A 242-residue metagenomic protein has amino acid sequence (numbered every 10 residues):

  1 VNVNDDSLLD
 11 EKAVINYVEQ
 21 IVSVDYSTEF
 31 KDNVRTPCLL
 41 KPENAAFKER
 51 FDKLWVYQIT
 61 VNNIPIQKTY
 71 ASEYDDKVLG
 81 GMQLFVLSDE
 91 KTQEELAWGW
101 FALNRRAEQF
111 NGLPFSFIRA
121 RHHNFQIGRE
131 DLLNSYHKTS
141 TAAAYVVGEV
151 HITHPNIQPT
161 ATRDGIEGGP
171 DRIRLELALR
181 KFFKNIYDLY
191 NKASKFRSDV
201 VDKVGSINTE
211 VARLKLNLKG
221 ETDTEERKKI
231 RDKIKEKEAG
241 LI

Functional and structural regions predicted by a protein language model:
V1-F117, Q126, A161: Interdomain "switch/hinge" adjacent to the Bergerat
D75-I242: Charged regulatory segments coupled to nucleotide-binding catalytic modules in large multidomain enzymes
